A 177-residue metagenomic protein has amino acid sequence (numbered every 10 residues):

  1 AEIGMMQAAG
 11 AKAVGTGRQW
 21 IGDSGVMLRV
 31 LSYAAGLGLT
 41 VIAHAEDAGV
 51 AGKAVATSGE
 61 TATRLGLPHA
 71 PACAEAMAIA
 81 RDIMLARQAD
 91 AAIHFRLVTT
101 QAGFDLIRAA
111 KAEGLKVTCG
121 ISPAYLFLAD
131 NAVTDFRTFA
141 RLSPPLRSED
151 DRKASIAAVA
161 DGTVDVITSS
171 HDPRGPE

Functional and structural regions predicted by a protein language model:
E2-I167: Histidine/acidic residue-rich metal-binding segments in metalloenzymes
S169-E177: Active-site anion/phosphate-binding pocket segments in diverse small-molecule metabolic enzymes
